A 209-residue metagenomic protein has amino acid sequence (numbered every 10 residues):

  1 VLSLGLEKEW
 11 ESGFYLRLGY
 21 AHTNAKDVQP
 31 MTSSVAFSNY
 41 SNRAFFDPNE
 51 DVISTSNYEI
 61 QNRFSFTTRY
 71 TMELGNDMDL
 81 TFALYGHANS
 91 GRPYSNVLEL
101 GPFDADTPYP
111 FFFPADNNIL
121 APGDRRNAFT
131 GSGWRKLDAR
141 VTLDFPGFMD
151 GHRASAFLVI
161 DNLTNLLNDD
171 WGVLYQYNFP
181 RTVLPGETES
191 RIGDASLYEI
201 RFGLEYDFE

Functional and structural regions predicted by a protein language model:
V1-P93: Gram-negative outer-membrane beta-barrel transporters
N24, G75-N118, G131-K136, T142-E209: C-terminal beta-signal and adjacent terminal beta-strands/loops of Gram-negative outer-membrane beta-barrel proteins
D27, D51, D124-N127, D138 (+1 more regions): Acidic side chains
E50-T55, D124-A128, E187-R191: Extracellular loop and loop/strand-boundary signature of outer-membrane beta-barrel proteins
E59, A128, S132: A short glycine-/small-residue-rich loop at the edge of a beta-strand within enzyme catalytic domains
L120-P122: Acidic/His metal-coordination segments adjacent to aromatic residues that form catalytic metal sites in metalloenzymes
